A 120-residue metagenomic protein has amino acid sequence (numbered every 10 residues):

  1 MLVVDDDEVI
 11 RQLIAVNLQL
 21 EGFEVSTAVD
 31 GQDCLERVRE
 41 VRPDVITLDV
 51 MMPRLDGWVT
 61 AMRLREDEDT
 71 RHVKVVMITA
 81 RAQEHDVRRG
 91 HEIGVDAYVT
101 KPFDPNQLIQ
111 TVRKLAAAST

Functional and structural regions predicted by a protein language model:
Q12-L20: Charged docking surfaces used in two-component/phosphorelay signaling
G22-V29, R37: Short hydrophobic/Thr-rich beta-strand motif most characteristic of the beta2 strand and flanking loop of CheY-like
V41-T47: Active-site beta3 strand of CheY-like receiver
M52, V75: Receiver (REC) domain active-site loop signature in two-component systems and cognate sites in sensor histidine kinases
F103-R113: C-terminal output helix
